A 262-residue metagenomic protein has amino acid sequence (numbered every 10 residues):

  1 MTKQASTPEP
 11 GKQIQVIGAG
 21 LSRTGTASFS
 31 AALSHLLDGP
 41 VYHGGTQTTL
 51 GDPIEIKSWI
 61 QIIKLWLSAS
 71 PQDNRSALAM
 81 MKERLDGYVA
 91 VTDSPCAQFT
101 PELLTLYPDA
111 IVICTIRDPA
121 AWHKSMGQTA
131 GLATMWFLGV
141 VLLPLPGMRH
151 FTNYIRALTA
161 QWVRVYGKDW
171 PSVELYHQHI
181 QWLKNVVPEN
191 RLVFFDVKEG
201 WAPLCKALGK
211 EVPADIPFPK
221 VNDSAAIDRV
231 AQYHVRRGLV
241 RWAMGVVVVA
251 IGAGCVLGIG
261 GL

Functional and structural regions predicted by a protein language model:
M1-A77: PAPS-dependent sulfotransferase catalytic core
T26-A27, A97-P101, W201-L204: Short, well-ordered alpha-helical microsegments
A32, F99-L106: A short acidic, amphipathic alpha-helical/loop segment
L50-P53, I113-P119, Q181-L239: The conserved 3'-phosphoadenosine-5'-phosphosulfate
S58-E102: Conserved nucleotide-sensing/catalytic segment adjacent to the nucleotide-binding pocket in NTP-handling enzymes
E102, K124-R191: PAPS-dependent sulfotransferase catalytic domain
L103-G127, L204: Conserved phosphate-donor/acceptor-positioning beta-strand/loop module used by diverse small-molecule
R236-L262: Terminal signal-anchor or tail-anchor transmembrane helices that tether membrane-associated enzymes to cellular
